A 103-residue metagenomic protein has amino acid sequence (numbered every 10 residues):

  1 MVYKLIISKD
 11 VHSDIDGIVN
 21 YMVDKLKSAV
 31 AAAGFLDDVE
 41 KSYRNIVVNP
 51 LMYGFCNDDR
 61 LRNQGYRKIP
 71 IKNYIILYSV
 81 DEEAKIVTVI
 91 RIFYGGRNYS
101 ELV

Functional and structural regions predicted by a protein language model:
M1, G65, G95-Y99: Glycine-rich, flexible loop/turn motifs
M1-R60: Basic, Lys/Arg-enriched alpha-helical interface segments
M52-E82: Basic/aromatic recognition patch in beta-strand/loop cores that engages polyanionic ligands
I71-I75, S79-V103: Enriched for short, Lys/Arg-rich terminal
